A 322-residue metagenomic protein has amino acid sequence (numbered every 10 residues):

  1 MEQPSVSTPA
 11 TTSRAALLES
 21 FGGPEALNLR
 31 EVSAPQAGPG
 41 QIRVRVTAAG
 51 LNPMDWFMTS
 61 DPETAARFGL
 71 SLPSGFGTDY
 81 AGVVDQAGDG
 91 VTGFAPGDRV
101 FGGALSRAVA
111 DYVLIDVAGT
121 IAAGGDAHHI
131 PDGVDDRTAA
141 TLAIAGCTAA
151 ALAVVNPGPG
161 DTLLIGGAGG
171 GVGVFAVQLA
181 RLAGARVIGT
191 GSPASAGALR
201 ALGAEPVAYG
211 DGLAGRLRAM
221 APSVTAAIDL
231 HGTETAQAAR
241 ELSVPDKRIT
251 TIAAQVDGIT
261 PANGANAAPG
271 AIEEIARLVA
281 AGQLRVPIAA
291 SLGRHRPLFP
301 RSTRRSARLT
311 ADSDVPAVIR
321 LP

Functional and structural regions predicted by a protein language model:
E2-P4, P9-T11, E273-P322: C-terminal hydrophobic helical "lid"/dimerization subdomain of Rossmann-like NAD(P)H-dependent oxidoreductases
S33-G50, E63-S106: Glycine-rich beta-strand-centered segment in the early N-terminal region that forms part of a ligand/cofactor-binding
R43, A81, V109, A127 (+3 more regions): A general structural signal for well-ordered alpha-helical segments in protein cores
T78, R99-G167: NAD(P)H dinucleotide-binding glycine-rich loop of Rossmann-like/cofactor-binding domains, especially the beta1-alpha1
A139-Y209: Mid-domain Rossmann-like dinucleotide-binding core that forms the NAD(H)/NADP(H) cofactor-binding site
R200-N263, P269: Glycine-rich cofactor phosphate-binding loops and adjacent beta1-alpha1 units of small-molecule cofactor enzyme domains
